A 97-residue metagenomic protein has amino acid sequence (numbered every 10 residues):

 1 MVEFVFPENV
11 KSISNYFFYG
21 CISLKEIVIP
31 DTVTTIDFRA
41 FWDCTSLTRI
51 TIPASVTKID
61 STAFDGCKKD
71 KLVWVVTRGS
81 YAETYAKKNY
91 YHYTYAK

Functional and structural regions predicted by a protein language model:
M1-S12, I22-T35, T45-K58, K68-T84 (+1 more regions): Structural signature of tandem-repeat unit edges
S14-Y19, D37-W42, S61-A63: Consensus positions within tandem repeat domains that build extended binding/scaffold surfaces
K88-Y90: Short, structured coil segments at secondary-structure junctions
